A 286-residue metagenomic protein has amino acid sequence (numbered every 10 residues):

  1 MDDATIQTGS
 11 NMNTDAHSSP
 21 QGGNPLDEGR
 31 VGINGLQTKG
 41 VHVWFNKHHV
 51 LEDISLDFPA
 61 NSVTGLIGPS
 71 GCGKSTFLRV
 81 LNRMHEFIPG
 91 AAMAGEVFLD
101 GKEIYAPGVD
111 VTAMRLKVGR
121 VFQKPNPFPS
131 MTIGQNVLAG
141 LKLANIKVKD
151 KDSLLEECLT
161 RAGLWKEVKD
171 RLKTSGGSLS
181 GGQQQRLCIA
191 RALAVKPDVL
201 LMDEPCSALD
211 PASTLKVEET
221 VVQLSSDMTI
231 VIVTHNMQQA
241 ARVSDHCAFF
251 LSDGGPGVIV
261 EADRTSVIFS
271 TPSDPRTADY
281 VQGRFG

Functional and structural regions predicted by a protein language model:
N82, I133-L143, D152, E156: Short helical segment in ABC ATPase nucleotide-binding domains corresponding to the A-loop/adjacent helical element
G90-A92, E103-G119, L143, I268-P272: ABC ATPase NBD coupling module
E96-E103, K149-D170: Conserved ABC ATPase "signature" region
K173-L179, Q183: Conserved ABC ATPase signature
K196: Conserved catalytic motifs of ABC-family nucleotide-binding domains
L200-D203: Catalytic Walker B motif of ABC-type/P-loop ATPase nucleotide-binding domains
S252-Q282: Conserved beta-strand-loop-alpha-helix hinge in the C-terminal portion of ABC ATPase nucleotide-binding domains
